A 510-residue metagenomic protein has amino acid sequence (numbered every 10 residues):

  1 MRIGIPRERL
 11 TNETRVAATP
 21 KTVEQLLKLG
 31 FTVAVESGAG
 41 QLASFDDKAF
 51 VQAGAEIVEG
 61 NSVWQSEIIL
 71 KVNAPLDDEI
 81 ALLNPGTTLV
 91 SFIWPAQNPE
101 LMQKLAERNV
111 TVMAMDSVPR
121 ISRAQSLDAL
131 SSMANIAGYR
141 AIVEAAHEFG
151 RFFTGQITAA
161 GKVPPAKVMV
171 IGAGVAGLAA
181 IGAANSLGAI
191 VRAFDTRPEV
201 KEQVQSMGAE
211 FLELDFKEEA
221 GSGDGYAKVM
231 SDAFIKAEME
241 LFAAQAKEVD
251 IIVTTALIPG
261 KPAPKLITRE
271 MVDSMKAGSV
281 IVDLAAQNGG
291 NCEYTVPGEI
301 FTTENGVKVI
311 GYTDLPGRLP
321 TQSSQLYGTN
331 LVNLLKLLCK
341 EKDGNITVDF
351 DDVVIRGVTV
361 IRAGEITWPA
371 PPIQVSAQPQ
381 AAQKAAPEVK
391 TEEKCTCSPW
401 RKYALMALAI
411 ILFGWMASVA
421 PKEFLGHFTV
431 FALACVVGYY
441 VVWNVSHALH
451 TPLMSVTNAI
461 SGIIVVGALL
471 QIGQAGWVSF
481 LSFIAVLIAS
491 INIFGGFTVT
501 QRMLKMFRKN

Functional and structural regions predicted by a protein language model:
R2-E107, A114-E144, E148-P164, L178 (+3 more regions): Structural/interface elements that position substrates and couple domains in central-metabolism enzymes
P6-F45, T154-Q245, C395, G414-A417: Glycine-rich phosphate/diphosphate-binding loop of Rossmann-like nucleotide-binding domains
G54-W64, A74-P75, S222-I252, A256-R269 (+1 more regions): A structured beta-alpha segment of the ubiquitous adenosine-cofactor-binding alpha/beta core
A96-S122, K261-D314: Rossmann-fold NAD(P)-binding glycine/threonine-rich loop
D116-S117, S122-A160, P165, C292-Q374 (+2 more regions): Adenosine-phosphate binding glycine-rich loop
M239, E388-F413: Membrane-water interface at loop-to-transmembrane-helix junctions
K422-A434, S455-V456, S479, F483-V486: Structural signature of hydrophobic alpha-helical transmembrane segments
A459-L469: Small-residue-rich segments of transmembrane alpha-helices in multi-pass membrane proteins, especially helix faces
